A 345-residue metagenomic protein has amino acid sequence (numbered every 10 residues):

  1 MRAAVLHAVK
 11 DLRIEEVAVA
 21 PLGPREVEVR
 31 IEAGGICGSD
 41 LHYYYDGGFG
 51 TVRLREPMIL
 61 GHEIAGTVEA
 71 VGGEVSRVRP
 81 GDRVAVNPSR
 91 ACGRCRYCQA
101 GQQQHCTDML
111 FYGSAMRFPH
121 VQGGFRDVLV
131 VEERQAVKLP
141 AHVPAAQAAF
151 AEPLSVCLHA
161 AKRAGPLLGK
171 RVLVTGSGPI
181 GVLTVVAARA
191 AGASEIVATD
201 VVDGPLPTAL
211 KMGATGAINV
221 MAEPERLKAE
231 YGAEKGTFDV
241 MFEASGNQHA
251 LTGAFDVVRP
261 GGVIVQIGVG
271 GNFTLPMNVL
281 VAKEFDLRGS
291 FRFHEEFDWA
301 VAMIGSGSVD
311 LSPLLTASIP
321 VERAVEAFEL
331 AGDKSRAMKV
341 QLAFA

Functional and structural regions predicted by a protein language model:
A20-G34, G48-Q99, P140-H142: Glycine-rich beta-strand-centered segment in the early N-terminal region that forms part of a ligand/cofactor-binding
R83, R171, G262-V263, D286: Short glycine-centered segments of the SAM/dcSAM-binding site in methyltransferase folds
R94-T175: NAD(P)H dinucleotide-binding glycine-rich loop of Rossmann-like/cofactor-binding domains, especially the beta1-alpha1
V174-S177, R189-G253: Adenosine-nucleotide cofactor-binding segment
G181-V182: N-terminal Rossmann-fold NAD(P) dinucleotide-binding loop
T252-F255, H294, D298-A345: C-terminal hydrophobic helical "lid"/dimerization subdomain of Rossmann-like NAD(P)H-dependent oxidoreductases
V258-R259: Helix-to-beta-strand junctions that scaffold the AdoMet/dcAdoMet cofactor pocket in Class I SAM-dependent enzymes
V263-V265, L275-L314: Rossmann-fold dehydrogenase core element
